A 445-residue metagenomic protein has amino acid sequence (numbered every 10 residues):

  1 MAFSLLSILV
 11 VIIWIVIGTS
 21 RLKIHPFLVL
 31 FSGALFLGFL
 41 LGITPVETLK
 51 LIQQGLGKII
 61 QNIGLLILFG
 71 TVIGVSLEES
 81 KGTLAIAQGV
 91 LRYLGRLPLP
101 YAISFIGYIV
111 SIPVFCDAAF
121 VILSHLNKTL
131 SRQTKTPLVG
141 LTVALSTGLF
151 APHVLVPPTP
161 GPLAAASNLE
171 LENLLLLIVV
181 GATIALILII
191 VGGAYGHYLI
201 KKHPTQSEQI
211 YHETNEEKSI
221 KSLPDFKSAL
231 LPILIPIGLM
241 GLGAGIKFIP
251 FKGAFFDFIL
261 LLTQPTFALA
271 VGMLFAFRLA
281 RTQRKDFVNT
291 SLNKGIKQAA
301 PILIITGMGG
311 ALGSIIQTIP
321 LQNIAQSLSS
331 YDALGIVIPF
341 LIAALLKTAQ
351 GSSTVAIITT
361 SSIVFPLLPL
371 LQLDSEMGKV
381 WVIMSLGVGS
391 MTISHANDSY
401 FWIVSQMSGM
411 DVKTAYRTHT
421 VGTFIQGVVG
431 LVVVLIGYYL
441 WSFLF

Functional and structural regions predicted by a protein language model:
M1-F69, A85-G89, Y93, L239-M308 (+1 more regions): Hydrophobic transmembrane alpha-helices of multi-pass solute/ion transporters
A2, V179-S291, S442-F445: Long, contiguous bundles of hydrophobic transmembrane helices that form the permeation core of multi-pass
S7-T19, F31-L40, I67-G74, I106-V110 (+7 more regions): Hydrophobic core segments of alpha-helical transmembrane domains in multi-pass membrane transport and ion-translocation
G64-G70, Y93-L126, T306-G309, Y331-L371 (+1 more regions): Hydrophobic alpha-helical transmembrane segments of multi-pass integral membrane proteins, predominantly secondary
I67, R96-I112, T134-V154, L174-L186 (+2 more regions): Alpha-helical transmembrane segments of multi-pass membrane proteins
T71-V72, L84-Q88, A118-L130, T159-L169 (+2 more regions): Re-entrant/interfacial helical elements at transmembrane boundaries that shape and gate the permeation pathway
E78-T83, Y93-R96, T129-L141, S167-L175 (+3 more regions): Juxtamembrane helix-boundary/capping and inter-helix hinge elements in multi-pass membrane proteins
L174-K221, V388-F445: Juxtamembrane and boundary regions of transmembrane helices in multi-pass small-molecule transporters and channels
